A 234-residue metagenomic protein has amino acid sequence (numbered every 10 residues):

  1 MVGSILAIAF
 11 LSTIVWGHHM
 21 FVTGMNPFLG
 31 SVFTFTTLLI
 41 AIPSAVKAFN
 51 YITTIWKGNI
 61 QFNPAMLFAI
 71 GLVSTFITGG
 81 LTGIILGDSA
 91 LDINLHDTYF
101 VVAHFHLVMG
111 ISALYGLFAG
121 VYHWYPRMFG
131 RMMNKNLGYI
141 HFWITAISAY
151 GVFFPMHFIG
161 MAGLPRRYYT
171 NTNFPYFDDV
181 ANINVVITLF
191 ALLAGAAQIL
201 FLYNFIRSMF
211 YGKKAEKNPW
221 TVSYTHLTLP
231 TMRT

Functional and structural regions predicted by a protein language model:
M1, G17-L29, A48-F68, I85-V101 (+3 more regions): Juxtamembrane membrane-water interface segments of multi-pass membrane proteins, especially cytoplasmic-side
M1-W16, V46, G71: Short helix-boundary/re-entrant hairpin motifs in multi-pass inner-membrane proteins
F33, T37, H96-M109, P175-I187: Short aromatic-rich membrane-water interface segments that cap or initiate transmembrane helices in multi-pass membrane
T37-N50, G110-G120, F190-L202: Hydrophobic cores of alpha-helical transmembrane segments in multi-pass inner/ER membrane proteins, independent
I70-G83: Alpha-helical transmembrane segments of multi-pass integral membrane proteins
T75-F76, H141-M156: Hydrophobic alpha-helical membrane-insertion segments
T225-T231: Conserved small/polar residues in nucleotide/adenosyl-binding loops
